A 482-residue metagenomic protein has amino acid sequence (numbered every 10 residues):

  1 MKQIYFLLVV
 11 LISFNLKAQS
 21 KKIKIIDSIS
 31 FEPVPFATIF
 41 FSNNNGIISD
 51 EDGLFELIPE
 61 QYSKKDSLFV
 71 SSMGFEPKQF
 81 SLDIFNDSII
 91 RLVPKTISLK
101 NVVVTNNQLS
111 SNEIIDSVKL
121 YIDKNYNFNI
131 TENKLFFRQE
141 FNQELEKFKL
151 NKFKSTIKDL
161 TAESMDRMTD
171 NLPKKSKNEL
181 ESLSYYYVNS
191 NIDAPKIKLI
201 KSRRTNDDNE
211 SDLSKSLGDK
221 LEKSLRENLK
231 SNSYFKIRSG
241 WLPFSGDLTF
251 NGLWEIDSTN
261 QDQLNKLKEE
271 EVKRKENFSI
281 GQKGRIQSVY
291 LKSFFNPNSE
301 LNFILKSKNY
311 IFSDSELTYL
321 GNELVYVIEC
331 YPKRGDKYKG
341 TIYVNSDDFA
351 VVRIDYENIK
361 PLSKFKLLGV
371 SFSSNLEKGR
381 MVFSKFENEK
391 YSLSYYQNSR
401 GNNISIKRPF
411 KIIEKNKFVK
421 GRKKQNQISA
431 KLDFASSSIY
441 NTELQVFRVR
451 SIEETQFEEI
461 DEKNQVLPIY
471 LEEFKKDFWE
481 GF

Functional and structural regions predicted by a protein language model:
M1-K24, I39, L99: Bacterial Sec-dependent N-terminal signal peptides
K21, S28-N43: Short, ordered, surface-exposed loop/turn motifs in non-cytosolic proteins
K21-D27, G53-F55, I90, V102: A short, amphipathic beta-strand motif
A37-F40, L68, V104: Hydrophobic beta-strand segments
N45-F55: Short, acidic Ser/Thr/Gly-rich low-complexity loop/linker segments typical of extracellular and cell-surface proteins
E56-K64: Short Pro-Gly-centered beta-turn/loop motif in secreted/extracellular proteins
F69-F80: A short, solvent-exposed loop/turn motif at the edges and junctions of modular extracellular/periplasmic domains
R91-P297, F303-S307, G321, S374-F482: Surface-exposed, low-complexity/disordered segments and acidic/polar micro-motifs at processing/linker regions
